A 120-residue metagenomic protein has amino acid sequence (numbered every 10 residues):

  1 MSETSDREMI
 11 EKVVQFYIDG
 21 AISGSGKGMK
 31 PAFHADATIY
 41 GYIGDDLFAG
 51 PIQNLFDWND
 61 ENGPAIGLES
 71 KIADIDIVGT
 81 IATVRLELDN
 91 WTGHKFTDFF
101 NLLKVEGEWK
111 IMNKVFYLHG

Functional and structural regions predicted by a protein language model:
M1-K27, P31-A35, F48: Short, low-complexity N-terminal intrinsically disordered segments enriched in polar/charged residues
S5-M9, T38-K95: Surface-exposed, charged secondary-structure patches
S25, A32, I43-D45, F99 (+1 more regions): Residue-level detector of alpha-helical recognition elements and their boundaries
F33, L88-N90, V115-F116: Short beta-strand segments enriched in hydrophobic/aromatic residues within well-folded beta-rich domains
A35, T80, G107-E108: Beta-strand-connecting loop/turn residues
A37-T38, G120: Short secondary-structure capping/turn micro-motifs that flank functional sites
K95-G120: Short beta-strand edge/turn micro-motifs at domain boundaries
